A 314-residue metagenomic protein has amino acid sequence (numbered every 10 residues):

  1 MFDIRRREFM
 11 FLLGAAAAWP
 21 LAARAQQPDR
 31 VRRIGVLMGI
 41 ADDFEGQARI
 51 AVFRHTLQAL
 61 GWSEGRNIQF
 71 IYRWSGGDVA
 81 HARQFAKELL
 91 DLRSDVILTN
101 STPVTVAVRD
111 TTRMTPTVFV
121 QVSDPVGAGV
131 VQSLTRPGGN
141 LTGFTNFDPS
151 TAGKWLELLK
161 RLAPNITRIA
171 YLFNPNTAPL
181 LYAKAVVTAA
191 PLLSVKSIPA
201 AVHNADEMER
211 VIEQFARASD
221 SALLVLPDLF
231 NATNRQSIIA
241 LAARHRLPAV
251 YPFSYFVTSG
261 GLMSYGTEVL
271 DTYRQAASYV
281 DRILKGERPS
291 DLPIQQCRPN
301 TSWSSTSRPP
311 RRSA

Functional and structural regions predicted by a protein language model:
M1-A314: Short hydrophobic alpha-helices and adjacent helix-cap/hinge residues
